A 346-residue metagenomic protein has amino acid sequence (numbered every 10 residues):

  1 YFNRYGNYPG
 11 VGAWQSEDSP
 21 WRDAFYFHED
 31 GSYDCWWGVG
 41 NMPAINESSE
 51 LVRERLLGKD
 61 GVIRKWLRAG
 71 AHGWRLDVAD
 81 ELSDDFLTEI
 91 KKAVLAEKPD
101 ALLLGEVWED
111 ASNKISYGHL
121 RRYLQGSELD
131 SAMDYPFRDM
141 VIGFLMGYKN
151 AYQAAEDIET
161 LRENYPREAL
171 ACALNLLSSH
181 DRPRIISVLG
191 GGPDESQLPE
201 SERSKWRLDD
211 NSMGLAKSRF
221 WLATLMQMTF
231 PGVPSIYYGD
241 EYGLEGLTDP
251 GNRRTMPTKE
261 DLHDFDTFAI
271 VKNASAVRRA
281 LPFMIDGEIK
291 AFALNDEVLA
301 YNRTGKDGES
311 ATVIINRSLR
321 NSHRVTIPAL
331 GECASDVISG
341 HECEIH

Functional and structural regions predicted by a protein language model:
Y1-A69, I90-A96, N113: Substrate-binding/active-site clefts of carbohydrate-active enzymes
F2-G10, V62, H72, D77-A173 (+6 more regions): Active-site-proximal helices and loops of the catalytic beta/alpha 8
W66, L76, L103, H180 (+5 more regions): Conserved, mostly hydrophobic/aromatic
Y152-E200: Aromatic-lined glycan-binding groove of carbohydrate-active enzymes
M284-G308: Surface beta-strand/loop "capping" patches
E309-R317: Short, well-ordered beta-strand segments enriched in hydrophobic/aromatic residues
E344-H346: C-terminal beta-strand-rich structural cap/linker in extracellular carbohydrate-active enzymes
